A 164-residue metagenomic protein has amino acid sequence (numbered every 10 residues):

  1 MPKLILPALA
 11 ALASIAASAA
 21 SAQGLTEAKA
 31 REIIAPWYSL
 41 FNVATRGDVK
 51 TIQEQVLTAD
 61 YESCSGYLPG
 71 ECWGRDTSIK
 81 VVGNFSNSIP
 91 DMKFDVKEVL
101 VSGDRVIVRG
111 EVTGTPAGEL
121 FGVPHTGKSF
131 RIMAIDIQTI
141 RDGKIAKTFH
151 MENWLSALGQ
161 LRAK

Functional and structural regions predicted by a protein language model:
M1-A8: Bacterial N-terminal signal peptides that target proteins for export
S18-A22: Sec/Tat signal peptide C-region and signal peptidase I cleavage site
Q23, A146-K164: Low-complexity, intrinsically disordered terminal/linker segments enriched in charged and Gly/Pro repeats
Q23-D60: Short acidic-aromatic low-complexity motifs
K50-G103, E111: A solvent-exposed, acidic/Ser-Thr-rich amphipathic alpha-helical stretch
L68-P69, T113-T115, W154-S156: Solvent-exposed loop/turn segments at secondary-structure junctions within structured extracellular/periplasmic domains
V99-I107, T139-A146: A short, structured loop/turn motif at beta-sheet edges
G114-R141: Exposed beta-sheet edge and beta->alpha loop/turn motif
